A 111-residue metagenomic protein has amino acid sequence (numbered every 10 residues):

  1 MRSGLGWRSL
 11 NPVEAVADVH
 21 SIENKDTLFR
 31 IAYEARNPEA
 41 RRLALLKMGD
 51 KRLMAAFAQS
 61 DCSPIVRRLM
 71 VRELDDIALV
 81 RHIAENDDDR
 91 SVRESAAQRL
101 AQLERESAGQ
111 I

Functional and structural regions predicted by a protein language model:
M1-I111: Alpha-helical scaffold segments
